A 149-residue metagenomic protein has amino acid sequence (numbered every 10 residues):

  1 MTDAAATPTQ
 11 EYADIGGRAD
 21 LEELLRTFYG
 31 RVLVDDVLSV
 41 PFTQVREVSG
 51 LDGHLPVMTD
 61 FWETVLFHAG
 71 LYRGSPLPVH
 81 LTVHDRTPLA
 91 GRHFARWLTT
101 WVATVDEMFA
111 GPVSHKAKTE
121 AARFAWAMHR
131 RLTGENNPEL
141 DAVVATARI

Functional and structural regions predicted by a protein language model:
M1-I149: Core of compact, soluble alpha-helical bundle domains
